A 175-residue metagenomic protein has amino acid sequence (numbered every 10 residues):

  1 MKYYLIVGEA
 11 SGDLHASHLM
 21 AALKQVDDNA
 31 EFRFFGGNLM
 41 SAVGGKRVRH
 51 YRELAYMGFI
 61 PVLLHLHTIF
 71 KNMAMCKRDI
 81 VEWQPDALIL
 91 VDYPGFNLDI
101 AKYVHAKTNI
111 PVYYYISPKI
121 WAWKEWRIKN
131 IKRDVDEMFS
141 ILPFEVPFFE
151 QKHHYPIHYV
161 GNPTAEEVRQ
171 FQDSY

Functional and structural regions predicted by a protein language model:
Y4-Y175: Active-site and donor-binding regions of nucleotide-sugar-utilizing enzymes
